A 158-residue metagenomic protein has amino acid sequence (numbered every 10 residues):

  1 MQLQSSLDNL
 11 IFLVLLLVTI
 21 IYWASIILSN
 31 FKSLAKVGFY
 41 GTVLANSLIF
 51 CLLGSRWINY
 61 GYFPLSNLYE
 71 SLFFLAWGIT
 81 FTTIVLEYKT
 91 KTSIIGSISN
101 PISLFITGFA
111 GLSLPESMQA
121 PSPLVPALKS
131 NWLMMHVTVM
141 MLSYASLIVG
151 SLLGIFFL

Functional and structural regions predicted by a protein language model:
M1-L158: Polytopic transmembrane helical bundles with strong interfacial aromatic enrichment
